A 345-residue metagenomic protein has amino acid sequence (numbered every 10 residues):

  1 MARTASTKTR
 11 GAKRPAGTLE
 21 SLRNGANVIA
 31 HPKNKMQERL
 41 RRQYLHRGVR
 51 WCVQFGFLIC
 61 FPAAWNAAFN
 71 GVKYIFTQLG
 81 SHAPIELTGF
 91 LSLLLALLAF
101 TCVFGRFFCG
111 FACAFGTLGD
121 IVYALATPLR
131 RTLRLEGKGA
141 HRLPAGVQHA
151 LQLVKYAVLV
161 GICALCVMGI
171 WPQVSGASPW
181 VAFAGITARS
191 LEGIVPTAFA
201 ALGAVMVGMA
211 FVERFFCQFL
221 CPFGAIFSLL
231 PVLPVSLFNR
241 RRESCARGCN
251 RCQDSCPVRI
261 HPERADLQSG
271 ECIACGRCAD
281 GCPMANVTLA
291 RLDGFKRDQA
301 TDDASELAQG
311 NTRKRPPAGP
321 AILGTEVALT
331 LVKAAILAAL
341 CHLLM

Functional and structural regions predicted by a protein language model:
A2-V258, P262, G270, D280-M345: Non-ligating segments of multi-cofactor redox enzymes
C272-G276: Cysteine-rich micro-motifs
